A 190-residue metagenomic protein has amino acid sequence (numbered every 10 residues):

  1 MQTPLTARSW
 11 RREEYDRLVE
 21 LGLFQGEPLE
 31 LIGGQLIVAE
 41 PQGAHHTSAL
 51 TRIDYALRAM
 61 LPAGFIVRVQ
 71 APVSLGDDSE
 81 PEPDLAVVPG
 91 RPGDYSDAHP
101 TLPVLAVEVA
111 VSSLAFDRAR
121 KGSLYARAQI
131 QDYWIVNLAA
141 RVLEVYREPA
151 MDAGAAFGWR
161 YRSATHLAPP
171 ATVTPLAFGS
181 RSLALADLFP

Functional and structural regions predicted by a protein language model:
M1-P190: Gly/Pro/Ser/Thr-rich low-complexity, intrinsically disordered segments predominantly at protein N-termini
